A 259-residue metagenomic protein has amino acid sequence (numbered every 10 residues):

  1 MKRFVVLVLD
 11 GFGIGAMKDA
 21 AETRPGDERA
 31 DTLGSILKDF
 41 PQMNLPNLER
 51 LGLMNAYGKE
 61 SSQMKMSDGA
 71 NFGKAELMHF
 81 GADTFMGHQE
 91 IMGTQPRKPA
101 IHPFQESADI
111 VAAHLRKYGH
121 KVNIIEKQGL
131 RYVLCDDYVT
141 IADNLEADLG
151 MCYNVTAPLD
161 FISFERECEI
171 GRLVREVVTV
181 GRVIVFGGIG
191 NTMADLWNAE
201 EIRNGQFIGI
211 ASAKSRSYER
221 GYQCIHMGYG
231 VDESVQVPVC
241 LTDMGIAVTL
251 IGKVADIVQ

Functional and structural regions predicted by a protein language model:
M1-V5: Extreme N-terminal starter segment of soluble prokaryotic enzymes
L7, E28-D31, M86, E169 (+2 more regions): Generic recognition of stable, solvent-exposed alpha-helical segments in well-folded globular domains
V8, M92, F186-G188: Short beta-strand segments
G11-T156, A194-L196: Active-site nucleophile/metal-coordination loop of metallo-enzymes that catalyze phosphate/sulfate and related
Q89-E90, R97-I110, V237, M244-Q259: Catalytic-site neighborhoods of secreted/periplasmic enzymes that process anionic sulfate/phosphate groups
I162-E165, I170-G252, I257-V258: Extended, H/D-rich, highly charged conserved domains that either
